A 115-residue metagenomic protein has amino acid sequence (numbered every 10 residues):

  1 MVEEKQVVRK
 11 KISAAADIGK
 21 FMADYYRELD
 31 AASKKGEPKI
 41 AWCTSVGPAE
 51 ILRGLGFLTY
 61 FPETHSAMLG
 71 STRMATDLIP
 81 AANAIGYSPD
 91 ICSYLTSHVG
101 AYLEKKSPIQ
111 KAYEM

Functional and structural regions predicted by a protein language model:
M1-M115: An N-terminal assembly and electron-transfer interface module characteristic of large anaerobic redox and radical
